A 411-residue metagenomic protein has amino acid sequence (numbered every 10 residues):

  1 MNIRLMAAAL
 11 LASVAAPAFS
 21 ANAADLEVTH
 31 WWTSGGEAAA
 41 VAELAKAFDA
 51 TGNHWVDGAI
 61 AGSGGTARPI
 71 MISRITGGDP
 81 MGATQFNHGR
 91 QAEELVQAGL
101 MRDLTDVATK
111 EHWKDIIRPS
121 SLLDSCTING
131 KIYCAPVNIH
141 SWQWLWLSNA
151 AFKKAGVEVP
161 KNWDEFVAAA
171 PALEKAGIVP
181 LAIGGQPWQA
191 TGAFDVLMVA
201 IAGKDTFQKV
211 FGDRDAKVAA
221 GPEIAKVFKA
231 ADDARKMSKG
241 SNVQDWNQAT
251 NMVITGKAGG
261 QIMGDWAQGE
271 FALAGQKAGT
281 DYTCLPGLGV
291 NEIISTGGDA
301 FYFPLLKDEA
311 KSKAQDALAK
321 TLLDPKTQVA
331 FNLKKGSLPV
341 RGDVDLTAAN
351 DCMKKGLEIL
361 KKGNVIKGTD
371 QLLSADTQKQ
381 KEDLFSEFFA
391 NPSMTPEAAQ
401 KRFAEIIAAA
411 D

Functional and structural regions predicted by a protein language model:
A21-A98, K110-W113, V159, Q276 (+3 more regions): Conserved N-terminal structural module of periplasmic/extracytoplasmic solute-binding proteins
A24, K46, T51, A155 (+2 more regions): Extracytoplasmic/periplasmic substrate-recognition and gating elements
G89-W142, V167, A193-D195: Hinge/lid segment of periplasmic solute-binding proteins
T105-R118, I201-K226, L273-K277, P286-I293: Short, solvent-exposed loop/beta-turn-alpha elements that line the ligand-binding surface or hinge of extracytoplasmic
D106-T109, W266-E270, D299-D376: Mature extracytoplasmic/periplasmic domains
I128-V137, Q143, V167-D213: Extracytoplasmic/periplasmic solute-binding protein
K153, I359-D411: Conserved C-terminal helix/tail region of periplasmic/extracytoplasmic solute-binding proteins
A170, G212-N242: Glycine-centered hinge/linker elements that transmit conformational signals in sensory and ligand-binding systems
